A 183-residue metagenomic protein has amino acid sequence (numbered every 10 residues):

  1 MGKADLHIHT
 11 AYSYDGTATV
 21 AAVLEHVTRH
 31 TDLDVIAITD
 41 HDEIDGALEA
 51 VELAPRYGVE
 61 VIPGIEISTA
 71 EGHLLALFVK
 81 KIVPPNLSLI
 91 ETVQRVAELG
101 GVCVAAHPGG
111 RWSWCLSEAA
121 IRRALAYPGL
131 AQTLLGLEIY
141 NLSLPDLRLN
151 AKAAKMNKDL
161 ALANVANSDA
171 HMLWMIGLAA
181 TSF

Functional and structural regions predicted by a protein language model:
M1-R29, L33, D45-V59, P63 (+3 more regions): Charged catalytic cores and adjacent phosphate/nucleic-acid-binding surfaces used for phosphate/nucleic-acid chemistry
D34-D42: Active-site beta-strand/loop signature of hydrolases that rely on acidic residues for catalysis
A37-I38, V104-A105, E138: Conserved beta-strand positions in the central sheet of alpha/beta enzyme cores
I38-T39, I65, H107, S168: Short loop/turn and capping residues at structural boundaries
H41, P108, L142: Flexible loop residues that form catalytic and substrate-binding hotspots at small-molecule/glycan-binding clefts
E98-G100, V104: Short glycine/Trp-rich loop-beta-loop segment that forms part of the substrate-binding cleft
V104-W114: Aromatic-lined carbohydrate-recognition surfaces of secreted/lumenal glycan-active proteins
